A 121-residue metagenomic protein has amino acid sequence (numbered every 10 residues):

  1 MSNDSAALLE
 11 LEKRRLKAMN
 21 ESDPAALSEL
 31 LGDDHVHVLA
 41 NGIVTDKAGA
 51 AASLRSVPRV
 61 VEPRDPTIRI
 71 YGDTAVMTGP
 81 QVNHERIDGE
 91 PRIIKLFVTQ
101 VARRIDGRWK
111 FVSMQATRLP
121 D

Functional and structural regions predicted by a protein language model:
M1-D121: A beta-strand edge to alpha-helix "cap/lid" segment located at domain peripheries
